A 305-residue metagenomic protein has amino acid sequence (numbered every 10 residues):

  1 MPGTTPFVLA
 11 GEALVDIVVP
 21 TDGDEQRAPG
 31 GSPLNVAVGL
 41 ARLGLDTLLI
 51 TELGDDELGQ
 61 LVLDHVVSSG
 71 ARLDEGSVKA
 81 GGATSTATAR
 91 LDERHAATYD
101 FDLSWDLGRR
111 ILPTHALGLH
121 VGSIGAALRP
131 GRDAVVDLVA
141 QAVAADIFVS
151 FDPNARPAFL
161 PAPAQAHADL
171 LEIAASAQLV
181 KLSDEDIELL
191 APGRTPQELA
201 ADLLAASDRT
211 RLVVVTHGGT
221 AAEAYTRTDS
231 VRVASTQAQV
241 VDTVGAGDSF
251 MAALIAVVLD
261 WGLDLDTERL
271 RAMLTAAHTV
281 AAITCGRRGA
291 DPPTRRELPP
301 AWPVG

Functional and structural regions predicted by a protein language model:
M1-P6, A140-Q141, P192-G305: Conserved phosphate-binding/catalytic region of the ribokinase-like
M1-R72, V240: Glycine-rich phosphate/adenosyl-contacting loop at the front of the ribokinase-like
A13, P153, S249: Active-site metal-binding loops of divalent metal-dependent hydrolases
I17, L45-S123, I147, P300-G305: Conserved N-terminal subdomain of the carbohydrate kinase-like
L40, S183, G247: Short, conserved phosphate/pyrophosphate- and ester-handling motifs at nucleotide-, phospho-/glycolipid
D46, F148, L179, R211-L212: Proline-centered loop/turn at the N-terminus of a beta-strand
I111-L112, E172-I173, A206: Structural alpha-helical scaffold elements that stabilize or flank donor/cofactor-binding regions in carbohydrate
G118-L199, T220-A221: Conserved beta-alpha-beta core of the PfkB/ribokinase-like small-molecule kinase fold
